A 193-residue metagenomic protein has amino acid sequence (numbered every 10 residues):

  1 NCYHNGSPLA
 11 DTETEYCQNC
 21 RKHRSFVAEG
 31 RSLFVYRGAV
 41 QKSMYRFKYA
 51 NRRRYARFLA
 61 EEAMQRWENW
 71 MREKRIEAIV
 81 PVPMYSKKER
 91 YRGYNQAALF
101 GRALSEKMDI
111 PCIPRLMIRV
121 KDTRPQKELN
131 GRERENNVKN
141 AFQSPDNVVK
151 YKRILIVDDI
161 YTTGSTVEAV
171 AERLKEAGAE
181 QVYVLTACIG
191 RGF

Functional and structural regions predicted by a protein language model:
N1-F193: Glycine-rich phosphate/pyrophosphate-handling loop used in enzymes and phosphotransfer proteins
